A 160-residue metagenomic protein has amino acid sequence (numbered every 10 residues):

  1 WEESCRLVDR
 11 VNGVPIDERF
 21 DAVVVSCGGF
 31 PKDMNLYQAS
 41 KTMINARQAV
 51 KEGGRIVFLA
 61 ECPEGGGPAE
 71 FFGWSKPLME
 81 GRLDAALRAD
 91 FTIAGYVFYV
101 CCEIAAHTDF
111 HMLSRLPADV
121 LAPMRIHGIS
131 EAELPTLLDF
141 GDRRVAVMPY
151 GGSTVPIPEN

Functional and structural regions predicted by a protein language model:
W1: Active-site diphosphate/adenylate-binding microenvironment
D9-N12, R19-Q38, T42: Glycine-rich phosphate/diphosphate-binding loops and the adjacent beta-loop-alpha structural elements that coordinate
V14-E18, Q48-V50, C102-A105, L137-F140: Solvent-exposed alpha-helices and their adjacent loops that cap or buttress functional pockets in soluble metabolic
A22-S26, V57, A146-V147: Structural motif
S26-D33, R82-L87, D119-P123: Short, basic, glycine/proline-bearing loop/turn elements
G28, E61-P63, R115-L116, Y150: Short, ordered loop/turn segments at secondary-structure junctions
D33-H111: C-terminal catalytic subdomain
S114-N160: Extended hydrophobic packing segments that form well-structured cores
